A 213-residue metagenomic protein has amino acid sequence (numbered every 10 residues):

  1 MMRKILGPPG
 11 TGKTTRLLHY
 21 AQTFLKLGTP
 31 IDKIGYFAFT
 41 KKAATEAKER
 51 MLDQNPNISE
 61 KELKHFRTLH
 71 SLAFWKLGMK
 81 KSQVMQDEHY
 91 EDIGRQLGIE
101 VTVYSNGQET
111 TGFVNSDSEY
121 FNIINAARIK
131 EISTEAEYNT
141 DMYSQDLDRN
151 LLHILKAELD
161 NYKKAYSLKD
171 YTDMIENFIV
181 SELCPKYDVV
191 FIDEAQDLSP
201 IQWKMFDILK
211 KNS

Functional and structural regions predicted by a protein language model:
M1-S82: P-loop NTPase Walker
M2-G7, R16, K33, Y104-F191 (+1 more regions): Accessory N-terminal region flanking or inserted into the helicase ATPase core in nucleic-acid motor proteins
Q22, I179, K210: Short, locally clustered residues in the helix-turn-helix/winged-helix DNA-binding domain
A44-T45, S199-I201: Short, well-ordered alpha-helical microsegments
K64, D188-V190, S213: Hydrophobic "anchor" residues on beta-strands that sit immediately upstream of conserved functional sites
Q83-T110, N212-S213: Conserved phosphoryl-transfer catalytic core
E194: Walker B catalytic acidic pair
W203-S213: Conserved RecA-like helicase ATPase core segment that couples NTP binding/hydrolysis to strand translocation
